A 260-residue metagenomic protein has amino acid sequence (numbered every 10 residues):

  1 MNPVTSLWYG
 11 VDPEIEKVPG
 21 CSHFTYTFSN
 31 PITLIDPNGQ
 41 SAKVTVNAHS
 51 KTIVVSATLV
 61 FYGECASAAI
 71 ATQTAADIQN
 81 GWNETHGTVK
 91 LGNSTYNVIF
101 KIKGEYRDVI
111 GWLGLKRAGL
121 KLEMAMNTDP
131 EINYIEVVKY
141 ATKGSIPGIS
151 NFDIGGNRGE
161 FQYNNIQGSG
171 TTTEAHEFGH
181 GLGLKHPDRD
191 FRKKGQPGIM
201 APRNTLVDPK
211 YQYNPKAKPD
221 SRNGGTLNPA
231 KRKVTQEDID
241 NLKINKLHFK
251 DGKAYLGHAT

Functional and structural regions predicted by a protein language model:
M1-K43: Short turn/helix-capping motifs enriched in Asx and small/polar residues
G10, T25-T27, V55-A57, G181 (+1 more regions): Structural recognition of the beta-strand scaffold that forms the well-ordered cores of secreted hydrolase catalytic
I15, P31-I32, H186-D188, L206: Acidic glycine-/aspartate-rich tracts in secreted/extracellular proteins
Q40-H49, I53, T260: Extended, hydrophobic alpha-helical membrane-active domains that insert into or remodel lipid bilayers
A48-A71: Fold-level signature of zinc-dependent metallopeptidase catalytic domains
T58-Y62, V138-Y140, L184, P202-T205: Active-site-proximal beta-strand/loop segments in catalytic clefts of secreted hydrolases
A69-D190: Metzincin-family zinc-dependent endopeptidase catalytic domain
I154-S169, D188-T260: Metalloprotease/metallohydrolase-associated module, dominated by Zn2+-dependent proteases
